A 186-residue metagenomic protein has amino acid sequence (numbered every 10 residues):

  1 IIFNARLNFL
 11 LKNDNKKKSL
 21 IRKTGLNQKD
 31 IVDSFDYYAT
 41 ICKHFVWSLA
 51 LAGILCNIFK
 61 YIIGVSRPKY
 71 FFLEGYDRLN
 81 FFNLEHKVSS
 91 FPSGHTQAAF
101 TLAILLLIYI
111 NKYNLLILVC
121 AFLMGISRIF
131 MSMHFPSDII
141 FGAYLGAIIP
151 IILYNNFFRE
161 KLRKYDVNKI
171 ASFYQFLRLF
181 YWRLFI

Functional and structural regions predicted by a protein language model:
I1-D14, K23-V32, L107-I110, I152-F158: Structural signal for the C-terminal ends of transmembrane alpha-helices and the immediately following loop
A5, Y61-I62, I129-S132: Transmembrane helix-loop junctions and nearby membrane-interface residues
N8-I58: Interfacial segments of alpha-helical transmembrane regions
L10-K18, K69-Y70, E160-I170: Short, Lys/Arg-enriched, Gly/Pro-containing loop segments at transmembrane-helix junctions of multi-pass membrane
K43-I58, I62, I140, Y144 (+2 more regions): Hydrophobic, lipid-facing residues on alpha-helical transmembrane segments of integral membrane proteins
C56, K60-G75: Functional transmembrane-helix hotspots
Y76-I186: Membrane-embedded catalytic cores of phosphoryl/pyrophosphoryl-handling enzymes
